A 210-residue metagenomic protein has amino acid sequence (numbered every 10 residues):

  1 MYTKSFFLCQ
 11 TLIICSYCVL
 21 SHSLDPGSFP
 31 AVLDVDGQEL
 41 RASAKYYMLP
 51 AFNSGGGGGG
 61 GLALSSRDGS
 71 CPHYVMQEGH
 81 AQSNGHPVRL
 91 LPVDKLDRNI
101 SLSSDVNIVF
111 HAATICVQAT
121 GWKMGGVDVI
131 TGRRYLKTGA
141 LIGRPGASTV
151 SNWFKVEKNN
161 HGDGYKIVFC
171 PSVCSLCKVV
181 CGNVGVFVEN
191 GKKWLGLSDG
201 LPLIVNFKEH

Functional and structural regions predicted by a protein language model:
Y2-I13, C18-A63, G69-S70, S103-F110 (+2 more regions): Extracellular glycan/ECM-engagement signal in secreted proteins
S66-V88: General structural concept
N84-V106: Conserved catalytic-core segment of clan PA serine endopeptidases
